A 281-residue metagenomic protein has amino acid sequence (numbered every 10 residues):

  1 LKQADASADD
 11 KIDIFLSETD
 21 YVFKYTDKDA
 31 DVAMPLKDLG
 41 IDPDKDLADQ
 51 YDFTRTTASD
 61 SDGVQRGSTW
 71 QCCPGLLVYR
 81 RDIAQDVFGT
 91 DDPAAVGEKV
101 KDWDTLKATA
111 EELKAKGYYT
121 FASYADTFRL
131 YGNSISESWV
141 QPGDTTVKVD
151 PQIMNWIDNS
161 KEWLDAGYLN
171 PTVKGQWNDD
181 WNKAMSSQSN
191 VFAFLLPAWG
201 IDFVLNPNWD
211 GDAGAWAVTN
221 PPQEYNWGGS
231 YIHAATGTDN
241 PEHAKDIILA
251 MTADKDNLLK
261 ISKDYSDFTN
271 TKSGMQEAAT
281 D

Functional and structural regions predicted by a protein language model:
L1, S123, E137-N208, A213-A215: Extracytoplasmic ligand-binding clamshell segments of periplasmic binding protein
L1-Q50, D86-V87, K183-A193: Extracytoplasmic "Venus flytrap"/periplasmic binding protein-like
A8-D13, D31, V64-Q65, K114-T120 (+5 more regions): Loop/turn elements at helix/coil->beta-strand transitions in domains of secreted/extracellular proteins
D13-S17, G67-W70, L76-V78, T120-S123 (+3 more regions): Structural recognition of the beta-strand scaffold that forms the well-ordered cores of secreted hydrolase catalytic
T19-K24, C73-L76, I83-A84, D126-R129 (+2 more regions): Solvent-exposed loop/turn segments at secondary-structure junctions within structured extracellular/periplasmic domains
Y25-P35, D62-V64, V204-N220: Ligand-binding "clamshell"
K37, I41, K45-A48, T56-T127 (+3 more regions): Helix-loop-helix "hinge/cap" segment bordering the ligand-binding cleft or interdomain interface
P207-Q276: Extracytoplasmic/periplasmic substrate-recognition and gating elements
